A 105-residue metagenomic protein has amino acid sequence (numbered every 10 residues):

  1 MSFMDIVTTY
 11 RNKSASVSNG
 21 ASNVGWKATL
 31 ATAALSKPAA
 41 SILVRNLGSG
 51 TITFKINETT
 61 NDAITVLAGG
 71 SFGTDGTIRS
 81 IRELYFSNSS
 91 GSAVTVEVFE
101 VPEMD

Functional and structural regions predicted by a protein language model:
M1-N19, E100-D105: Short, intrinsically disordered N-terminal pre-domain segments
S14-K37, G91-S92: Surface-exposed ligand/attachment interfaces on beta-rich extracellular proteins
A33-A34, V66-E83: Beta-sandwich interaction modules
P38-S41, I81: Short, surface-exposed beta-edge/turn micro-motifs
I42-G48, F86-N88: Asparagine-centered strand-capping/turn motif at beta-strand->loop junctions
R45-A63, V96-F99: Short, surface-exposed beta-strand/strand-loop-strand elements in extracellular ectodomains
E58-T60, S90, P102-M104: Solvent-exposed strand-loop boundary residues in beta-sheet-rich modules
E83-E100: Surface-exposed interaction regions enriched in Ser/Thr/Asp/Glu that occur as long low-complexity tracts or repetitive
